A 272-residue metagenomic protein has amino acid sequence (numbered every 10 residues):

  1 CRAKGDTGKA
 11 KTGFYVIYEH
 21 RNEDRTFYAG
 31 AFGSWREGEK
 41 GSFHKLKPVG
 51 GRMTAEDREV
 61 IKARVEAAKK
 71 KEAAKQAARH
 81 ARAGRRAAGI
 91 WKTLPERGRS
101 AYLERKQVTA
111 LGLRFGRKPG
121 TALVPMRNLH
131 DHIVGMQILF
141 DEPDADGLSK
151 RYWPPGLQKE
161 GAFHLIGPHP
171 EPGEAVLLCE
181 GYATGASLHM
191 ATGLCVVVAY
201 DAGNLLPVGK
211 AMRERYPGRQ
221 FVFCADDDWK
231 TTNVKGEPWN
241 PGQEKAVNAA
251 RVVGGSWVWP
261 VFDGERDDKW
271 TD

Functional and structural regions predicted by a protein language model:
C1-Y102, D228-K230, K235: Non-catalytic accessory segments of DNA primases and related replication-initiation nucleases
R2, L113-V124, E265: Short linear loop/turn motifs
N22, G38, G116-R117, N128 (+1 more regions): Acidic surface patches and DE-rich sequence motifs
R79, G120-R219: Phosphate-handling DNA/RNA-contact segment within nucleic-acid enzymes
P95, S100-V108, N128-H130: Serine endopeptidase catalytic core focused on the charge-relay Asp
A110-F115, V134, V222: Phosphate-handling catalytic cores of nucleic-acid transaction enzymes
E171-E174, A186-D272: TOPRIM fold recognition
